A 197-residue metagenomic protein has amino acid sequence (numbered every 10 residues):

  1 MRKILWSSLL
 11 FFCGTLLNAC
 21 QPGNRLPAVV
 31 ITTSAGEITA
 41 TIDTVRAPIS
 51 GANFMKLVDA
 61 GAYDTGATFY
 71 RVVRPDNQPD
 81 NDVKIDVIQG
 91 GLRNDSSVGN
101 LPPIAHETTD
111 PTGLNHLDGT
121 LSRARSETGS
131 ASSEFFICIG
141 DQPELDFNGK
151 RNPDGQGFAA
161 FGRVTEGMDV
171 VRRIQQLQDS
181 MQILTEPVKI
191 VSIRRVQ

Functional and structural regions predicted by a protein language model:
M1-K3: Positively charged n-region of N-terminal signal peptides that target proteins for export
S7-L16: Bacterial N-terminal signal peptides
A19-Q197: Cyclophilin-like peptidyl-prolyl cis-trans isomerases
